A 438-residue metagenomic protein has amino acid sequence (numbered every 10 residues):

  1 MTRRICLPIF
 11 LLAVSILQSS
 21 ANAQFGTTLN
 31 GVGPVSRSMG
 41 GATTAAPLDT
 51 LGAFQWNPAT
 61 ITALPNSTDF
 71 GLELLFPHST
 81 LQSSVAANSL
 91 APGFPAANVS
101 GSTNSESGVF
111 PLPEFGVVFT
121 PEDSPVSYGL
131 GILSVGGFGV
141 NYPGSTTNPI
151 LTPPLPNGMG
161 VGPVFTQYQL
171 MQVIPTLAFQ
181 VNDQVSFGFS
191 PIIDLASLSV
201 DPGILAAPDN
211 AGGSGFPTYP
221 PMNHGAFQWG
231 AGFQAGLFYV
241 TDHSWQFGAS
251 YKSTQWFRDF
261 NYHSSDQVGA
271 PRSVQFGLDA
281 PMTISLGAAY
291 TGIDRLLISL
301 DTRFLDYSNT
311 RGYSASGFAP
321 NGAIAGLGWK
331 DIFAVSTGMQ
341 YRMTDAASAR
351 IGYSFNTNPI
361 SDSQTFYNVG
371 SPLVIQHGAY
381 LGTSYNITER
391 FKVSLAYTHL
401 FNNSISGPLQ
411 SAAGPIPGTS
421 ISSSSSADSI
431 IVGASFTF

Functional and structural regions predicted by a protein language model:
M1-I9: Bacterial N-terminal signal peptides that target proteins for export
R4-I5, S19, I351: Positively charged, low-complexity intrinsically disordered regions
P8-I16: Bacterial N-terminal signal peptides
L17-A23: Sec/Tat signal peptide C-region and signal peptidase I cleavage site
Q24-G40, T44, F110-F438: Outer-membrane beta-barrel porins/channels
P47-W56, I61-P143, T147: Outer-membrane beta-barrel translocator/receptor signature
